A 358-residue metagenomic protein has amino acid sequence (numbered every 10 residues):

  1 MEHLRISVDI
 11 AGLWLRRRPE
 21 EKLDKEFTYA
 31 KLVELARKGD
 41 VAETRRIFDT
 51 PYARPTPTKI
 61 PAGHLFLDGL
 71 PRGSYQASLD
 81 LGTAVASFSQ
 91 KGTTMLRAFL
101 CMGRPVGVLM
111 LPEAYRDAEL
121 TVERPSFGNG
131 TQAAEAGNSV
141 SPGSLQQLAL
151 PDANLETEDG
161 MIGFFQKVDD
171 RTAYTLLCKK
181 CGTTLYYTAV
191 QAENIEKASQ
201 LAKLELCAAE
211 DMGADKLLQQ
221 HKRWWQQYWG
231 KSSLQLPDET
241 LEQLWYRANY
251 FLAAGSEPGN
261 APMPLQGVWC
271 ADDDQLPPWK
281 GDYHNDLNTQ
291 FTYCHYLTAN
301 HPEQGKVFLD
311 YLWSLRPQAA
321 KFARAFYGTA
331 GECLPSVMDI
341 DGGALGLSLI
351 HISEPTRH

Functional and structural regions predicted by a protein language model:
M1-L347: Aromatic-residue-lined binding/catalytic grooves and analogous aromatic/hydrophobic interfacial grooves in multimeric
L347-H358: Residue-level detector of conserved catalytic or cofactor/ligand-binding positions in enzyme active sites
